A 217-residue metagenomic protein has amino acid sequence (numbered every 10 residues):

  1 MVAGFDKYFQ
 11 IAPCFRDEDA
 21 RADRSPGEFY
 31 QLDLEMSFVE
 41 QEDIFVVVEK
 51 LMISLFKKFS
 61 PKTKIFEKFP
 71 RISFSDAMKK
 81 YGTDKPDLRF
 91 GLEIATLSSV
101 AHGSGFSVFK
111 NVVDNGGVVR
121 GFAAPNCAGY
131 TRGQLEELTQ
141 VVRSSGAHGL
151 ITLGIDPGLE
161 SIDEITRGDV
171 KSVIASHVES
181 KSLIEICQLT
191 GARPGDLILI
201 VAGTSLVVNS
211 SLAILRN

Functional and structural regions predicted by a protein language model:
M1-N217: Class II aminoacyl-tRNA synthetase catalytic cores and aaRS-like
